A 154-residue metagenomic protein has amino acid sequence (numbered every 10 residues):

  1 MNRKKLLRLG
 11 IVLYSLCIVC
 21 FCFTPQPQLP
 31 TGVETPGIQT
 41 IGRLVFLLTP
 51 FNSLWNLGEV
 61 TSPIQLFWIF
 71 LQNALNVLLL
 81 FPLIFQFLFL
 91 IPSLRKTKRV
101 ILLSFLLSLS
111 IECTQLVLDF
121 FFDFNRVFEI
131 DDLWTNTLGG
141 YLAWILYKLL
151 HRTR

Functional and structural regions predicted by a protein language model:
M1-N125, Y141-R154: Bulky hydrophobic segments
Q72-A74, D132-N136: Alpha-helical transmembrane segments of polytopic membrane proteins
F124-L133: Non-cytosolic membrane-interface motifs at loop->transmembrane helix junctions
